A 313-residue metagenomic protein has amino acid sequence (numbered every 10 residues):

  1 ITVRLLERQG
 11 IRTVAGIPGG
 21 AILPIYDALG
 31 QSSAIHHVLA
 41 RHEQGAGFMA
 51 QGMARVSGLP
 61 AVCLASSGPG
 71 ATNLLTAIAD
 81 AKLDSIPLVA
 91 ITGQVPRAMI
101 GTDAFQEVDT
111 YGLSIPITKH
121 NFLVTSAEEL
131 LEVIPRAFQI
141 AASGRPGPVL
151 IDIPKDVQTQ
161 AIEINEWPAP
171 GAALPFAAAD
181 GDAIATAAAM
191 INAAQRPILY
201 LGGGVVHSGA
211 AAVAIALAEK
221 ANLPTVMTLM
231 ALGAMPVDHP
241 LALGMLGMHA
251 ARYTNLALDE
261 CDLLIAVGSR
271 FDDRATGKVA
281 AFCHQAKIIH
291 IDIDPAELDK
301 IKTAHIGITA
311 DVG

Functional and structural regions predicted by a protein language model:
I1-G313: N-terminal alpha/beta PP-like core and its mobile active-site loop of ThDP/TPP-dependent enzymes
